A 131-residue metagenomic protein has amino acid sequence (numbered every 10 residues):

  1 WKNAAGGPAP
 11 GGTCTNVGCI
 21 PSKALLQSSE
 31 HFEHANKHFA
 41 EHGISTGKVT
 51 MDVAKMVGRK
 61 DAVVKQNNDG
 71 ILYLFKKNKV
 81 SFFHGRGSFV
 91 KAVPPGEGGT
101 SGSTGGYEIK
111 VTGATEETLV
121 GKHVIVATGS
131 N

Functional and structural regions predicted by a protein language model:
W1-N131: Glycine-rich flavin
